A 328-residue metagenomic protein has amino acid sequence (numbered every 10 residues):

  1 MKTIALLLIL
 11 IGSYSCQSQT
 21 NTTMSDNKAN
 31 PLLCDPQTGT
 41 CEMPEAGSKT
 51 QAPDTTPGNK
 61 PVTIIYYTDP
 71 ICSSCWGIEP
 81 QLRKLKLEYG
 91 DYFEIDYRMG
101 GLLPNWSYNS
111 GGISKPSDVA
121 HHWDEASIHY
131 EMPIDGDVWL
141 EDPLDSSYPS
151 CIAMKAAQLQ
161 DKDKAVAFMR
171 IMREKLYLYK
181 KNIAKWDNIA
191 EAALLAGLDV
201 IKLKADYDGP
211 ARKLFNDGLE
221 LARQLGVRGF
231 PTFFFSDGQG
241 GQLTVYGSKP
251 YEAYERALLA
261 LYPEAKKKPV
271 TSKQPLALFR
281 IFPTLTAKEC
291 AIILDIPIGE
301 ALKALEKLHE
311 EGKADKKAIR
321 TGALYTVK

Functional and structural regions predicted by a protein language model:
M1-L7: Sec-dependent signal peptide recognition, specifically the positively charged N-region followed immediately by
Y14-S15: C-terminal motif of bacterial Sec signal peptides marking the signal peptidase cleavage site
T22, T40, G47, I78-Q81: Secreted/processed peptides and extracellular or luminal domains of membrane proteins
T22-T38: N-proximal helix/coil linker or "cap" segments that precede and/or mark the start of modular domains
L32-L33, T40-C41, L85, K175-K328: C-terminal cap of thioredoxin/glutaredoxin-like
C41-V62: A short beta-strand-turn-helix
Y67-P80: Conserved redox-active cysteine motifs that mediate thiol-disulfide chemistry, especially di-cysteine Cys-X(1-2)-Cys
E79-K180, A287: Structural alpha/beta surface segment adjacent to cysteine/selenocysteine redox centers across thiol/disulfide enzymes
